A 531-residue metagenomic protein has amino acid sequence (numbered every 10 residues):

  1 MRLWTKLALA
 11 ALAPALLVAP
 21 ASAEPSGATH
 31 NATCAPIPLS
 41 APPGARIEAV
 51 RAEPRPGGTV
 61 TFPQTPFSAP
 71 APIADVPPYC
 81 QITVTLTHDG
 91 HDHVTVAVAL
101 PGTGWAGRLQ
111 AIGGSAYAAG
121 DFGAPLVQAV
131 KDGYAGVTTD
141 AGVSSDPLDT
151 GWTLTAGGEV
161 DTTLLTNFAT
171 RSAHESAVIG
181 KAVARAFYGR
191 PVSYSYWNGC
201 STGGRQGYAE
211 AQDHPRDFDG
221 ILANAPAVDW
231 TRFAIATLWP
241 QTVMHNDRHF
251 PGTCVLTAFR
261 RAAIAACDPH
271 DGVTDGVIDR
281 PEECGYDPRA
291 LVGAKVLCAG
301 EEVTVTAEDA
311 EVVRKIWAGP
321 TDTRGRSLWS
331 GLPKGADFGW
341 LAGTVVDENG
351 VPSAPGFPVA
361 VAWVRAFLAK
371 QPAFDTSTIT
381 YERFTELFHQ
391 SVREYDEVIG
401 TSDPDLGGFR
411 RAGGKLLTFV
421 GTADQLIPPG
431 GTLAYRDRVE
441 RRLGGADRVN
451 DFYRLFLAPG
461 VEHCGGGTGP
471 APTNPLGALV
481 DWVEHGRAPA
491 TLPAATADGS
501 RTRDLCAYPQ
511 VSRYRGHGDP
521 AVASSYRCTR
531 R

Functional and structural regions predicted by a protein language model:
M1-P25: Secretory targeting and sorting signals
A23-W105, G123-A124, T274-I278, D287-P372 (+3 more regions): Catalytic-loop region of hydrolases
P70, A106, A116-G189, I235 (+2 more regions): Cap/lid segment of the alpha/beta-hydrolase catalytic domain
R190-S201: Alpha/beta-hydrolase fold nucleophile elbow
G199-A209: Glycine-rich nucleophile elbow surrounding the catalytic serine of serine-hydrolase chemistry
A209-A211, R216-T321, L457: A catalytic-pocket lid/entrance helix-loop region that shapes and gates access to the active site across common
L417-V420: Short beta-strand/loop motif that positions the catalytic acidic residue of the alpha/beta-hydrolase fold
L426-G430: Conserved alpha/beta-hydrolase "acid-adjacent" motif
